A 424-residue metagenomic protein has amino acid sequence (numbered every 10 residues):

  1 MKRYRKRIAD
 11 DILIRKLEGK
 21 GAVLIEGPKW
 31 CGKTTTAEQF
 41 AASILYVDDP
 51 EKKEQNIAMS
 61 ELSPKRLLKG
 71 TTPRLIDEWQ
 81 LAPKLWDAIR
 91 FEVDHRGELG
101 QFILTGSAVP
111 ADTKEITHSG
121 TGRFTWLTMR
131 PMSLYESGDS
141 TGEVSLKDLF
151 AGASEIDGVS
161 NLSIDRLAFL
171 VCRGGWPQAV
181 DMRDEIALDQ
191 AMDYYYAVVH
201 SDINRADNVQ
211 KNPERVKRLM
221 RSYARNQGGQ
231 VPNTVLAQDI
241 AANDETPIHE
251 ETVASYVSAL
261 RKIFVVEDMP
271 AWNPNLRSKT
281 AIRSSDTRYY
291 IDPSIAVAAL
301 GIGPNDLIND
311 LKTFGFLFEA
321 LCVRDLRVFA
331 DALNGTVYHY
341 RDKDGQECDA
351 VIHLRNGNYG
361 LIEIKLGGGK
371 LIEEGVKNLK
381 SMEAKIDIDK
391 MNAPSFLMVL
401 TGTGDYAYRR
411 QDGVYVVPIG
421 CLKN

Functional and structural regions predicted by a protein language model:
M1-I14: N-terminal pre-Walker A segment at the start of P-loop NTPase domains
I25: Hydrophobic anchor at the beta1->P-loop junction of P-loop NTPases
K33-T34: Conserved lysine of the Walker
L45-P73: Short glycine-rich substrate-engagement loop in P-loop NTPases that contacts/grips substrate
W86-P110, H118: Conserved catalytic/switch belt of AAA+ P-loop NTPases
K114-G229: Interdomain motor-coupling "hinge/lid" segment immediately C-terminal to the ATP-binding subdomain of NTP-driven enzymes
V180, D184-N358: Accessory nucleic acid-recognition modules appended to NTPase machines
G402-N424: Domain-level recognition of nuclease-like catalytic cores that cleave nucleotide substrates
